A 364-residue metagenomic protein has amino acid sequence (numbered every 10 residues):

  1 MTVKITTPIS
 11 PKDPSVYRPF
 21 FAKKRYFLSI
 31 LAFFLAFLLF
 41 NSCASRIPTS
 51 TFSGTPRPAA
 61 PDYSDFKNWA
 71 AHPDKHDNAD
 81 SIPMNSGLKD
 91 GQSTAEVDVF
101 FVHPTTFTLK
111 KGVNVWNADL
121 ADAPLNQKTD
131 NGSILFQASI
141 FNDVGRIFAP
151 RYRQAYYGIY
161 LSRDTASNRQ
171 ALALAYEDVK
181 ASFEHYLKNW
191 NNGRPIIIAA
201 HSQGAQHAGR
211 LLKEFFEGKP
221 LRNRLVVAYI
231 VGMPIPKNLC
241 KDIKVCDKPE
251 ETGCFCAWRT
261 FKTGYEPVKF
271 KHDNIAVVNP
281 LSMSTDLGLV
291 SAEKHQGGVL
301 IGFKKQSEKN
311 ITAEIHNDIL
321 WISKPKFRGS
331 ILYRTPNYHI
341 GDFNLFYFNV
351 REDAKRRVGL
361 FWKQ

Functional and structural regions predicted by a protein language model:
M1-K23: N-terminal secretory signal peptides that target proteins for export/translocation
S29-F40: Bacterial N-terminal signal peptides
C43-P124: N-terminal low-complexity, Ser/Thr- and acidic-residue-enriched intrinsically disordered segments
A44-S45, E177-N192, E214-L360, Q364: Surface cap/lid and interfacial helix-loop subdomains adjacent to catalytic sites that gate substrate access
P48-P58, P104-R194, F327-Q364: Active-site catalytic motif of lipid deacylating hydrolases and related acyltransferases
D98-V102, F148-R151, I197, V227-I230 (+1 more regions): Structural recognition of the beta-strand scaffold that forms the well-ordered cores of secreted hydrolase catalytic
A200, G204: Gly/Ala-rich beta-loop-alpha elbow adjacent to hydrolase catalytic centers
H207-L211: Hydrolases whose catalytic domains are alpha/beta-hydrolase-1, hotdog thioesterase, or metallo-beta-lactamase-like
